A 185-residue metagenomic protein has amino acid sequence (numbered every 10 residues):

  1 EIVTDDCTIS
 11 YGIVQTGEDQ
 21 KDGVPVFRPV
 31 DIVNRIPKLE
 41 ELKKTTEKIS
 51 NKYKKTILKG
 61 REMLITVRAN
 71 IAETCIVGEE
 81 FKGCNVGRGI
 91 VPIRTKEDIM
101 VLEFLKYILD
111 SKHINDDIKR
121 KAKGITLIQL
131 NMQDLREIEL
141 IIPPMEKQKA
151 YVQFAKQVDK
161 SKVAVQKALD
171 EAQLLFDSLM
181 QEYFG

Functional and structural regions predicted by a protein language model:
E1-I13, E137, I141-K149, K156-G185: Non-catalytic DNA-recognition/assembly elements of restriction-modification systems
E1-R35, I49-Y53, K123: Low-complexity, Lys/Gly-biased intrinsically disordered segments
Q15, N70, G83-V91, L102-E103 (+1 more regions): A short glycine-rich beta-alpha junction/loop motif
R28-P29, K48, Y53-D110: A short beta-sheet element
I36-E40: Cytochrome P450 core scaffold surrounding the K-helix E-X-X-R motif and the conserved "meander" helix-loop region
E41-T46: Short glycine-enriched, charge-decorated loop/helix-capping segments at active-site entrances that position
I76, D116-I118, M132, E171 (+1 more regions): Feature detects amphipathic, helix-rich regulatory segments
